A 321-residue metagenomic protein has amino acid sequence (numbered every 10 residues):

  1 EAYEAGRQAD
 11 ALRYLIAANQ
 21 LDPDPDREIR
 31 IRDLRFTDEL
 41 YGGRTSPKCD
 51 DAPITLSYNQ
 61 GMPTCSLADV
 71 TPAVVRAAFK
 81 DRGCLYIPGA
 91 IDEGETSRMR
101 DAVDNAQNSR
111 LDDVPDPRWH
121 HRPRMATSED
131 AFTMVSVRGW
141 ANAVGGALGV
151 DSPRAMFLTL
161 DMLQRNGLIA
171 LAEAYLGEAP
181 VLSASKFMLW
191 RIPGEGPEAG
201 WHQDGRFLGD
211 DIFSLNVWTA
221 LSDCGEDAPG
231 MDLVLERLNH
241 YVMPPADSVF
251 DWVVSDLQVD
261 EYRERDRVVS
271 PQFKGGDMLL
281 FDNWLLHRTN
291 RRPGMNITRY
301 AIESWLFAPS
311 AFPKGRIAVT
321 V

Functional and structural regions predicted by a protein language model:
Y3-E4: Hydrophobic/aromatic side-chain positions at a characteristic register within alpha-helices of tetratricopeptide repeats
R30-D33, T37-D81, P88-A199: Non-heme Fe(II)-dependent double-stranded beta-helix
L215-T219, N296-F312: A short hydrophobic beta-strand segment most commonly corresponding to one strand of the jelly-roll/cupin
C224-L286, A311: Double-stranded beta-helix
